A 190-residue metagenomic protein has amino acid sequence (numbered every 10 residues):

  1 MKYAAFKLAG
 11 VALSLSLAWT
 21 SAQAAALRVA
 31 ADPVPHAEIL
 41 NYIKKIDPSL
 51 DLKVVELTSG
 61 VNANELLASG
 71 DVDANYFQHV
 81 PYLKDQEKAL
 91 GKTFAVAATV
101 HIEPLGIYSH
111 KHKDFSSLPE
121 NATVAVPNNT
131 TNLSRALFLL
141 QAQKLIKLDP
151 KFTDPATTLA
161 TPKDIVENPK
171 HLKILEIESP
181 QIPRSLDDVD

Functional and structural regions predicted by a protein language model:
M1-A5: N-terminal secretory signal peptides that target proteins for export/translocation
K7-A18: Bacterial N-terminal signal peptides
A18-A24: Sec/Tat signal peptide C-region and signal peptidase I cleavage site
A30-K53, N62, L66: Short, polar/charged alpha-helical segment
I46, V61-N75, K88, L137-L139 (+1 more regions): Short helices/loops that flank or line small-molecule/ion binding pockets
D51-S59, D149-T158, H171-E178: Short beta-strand-to-loop elements that line the ligand-binding cleft of bilobed periplasmic-binding protein-like
K92-H101, K173-L175: Short beta-strand->loop
A97-K147: A conserved helix-loop-strand patch within extracytoplasmic ligand-binding domains of the periplasmic binding
